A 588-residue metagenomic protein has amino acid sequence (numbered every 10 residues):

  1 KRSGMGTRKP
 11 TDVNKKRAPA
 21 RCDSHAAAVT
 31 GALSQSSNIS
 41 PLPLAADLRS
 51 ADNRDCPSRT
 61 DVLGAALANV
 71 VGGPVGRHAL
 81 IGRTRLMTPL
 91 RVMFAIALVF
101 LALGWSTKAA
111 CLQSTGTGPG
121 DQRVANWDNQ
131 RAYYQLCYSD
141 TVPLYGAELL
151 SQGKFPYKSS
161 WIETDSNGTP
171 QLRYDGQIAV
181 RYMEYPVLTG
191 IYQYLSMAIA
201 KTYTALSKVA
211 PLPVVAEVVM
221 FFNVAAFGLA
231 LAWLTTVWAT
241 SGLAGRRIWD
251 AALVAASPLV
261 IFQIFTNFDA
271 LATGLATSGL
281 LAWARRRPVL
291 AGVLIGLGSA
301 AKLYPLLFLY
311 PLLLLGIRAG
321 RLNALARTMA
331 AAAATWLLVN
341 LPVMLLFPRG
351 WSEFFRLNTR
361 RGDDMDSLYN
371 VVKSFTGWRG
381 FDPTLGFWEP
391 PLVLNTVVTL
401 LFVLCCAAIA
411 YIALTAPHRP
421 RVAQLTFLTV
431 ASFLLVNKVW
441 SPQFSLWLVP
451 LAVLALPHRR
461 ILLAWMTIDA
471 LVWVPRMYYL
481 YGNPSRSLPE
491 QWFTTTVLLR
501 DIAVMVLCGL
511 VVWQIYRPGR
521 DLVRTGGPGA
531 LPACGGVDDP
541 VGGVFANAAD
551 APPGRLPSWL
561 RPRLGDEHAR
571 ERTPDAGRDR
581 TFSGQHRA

Functional and structural regions predicted by a protein language model:
G4-R8, K15-D121, W127, F222 (+2 more regions): Start-transfer (signal-anchor) and selected internal transmembrane alpha helices of multi-pass inner/ER membrane
V215-R247, A276, L404-I412: Transmembrane-helix motifs of polytopic, lipid-linked glycan transferases
V237-S257, R419-P420: Transmembrane-helix signature of polytopic, membrane-embedded enzymes that assemble or transfer cell-envelope glycans
L259-Q263, G279-L280, V289-L314, T429-L435: Membrane-interface alpha helices of multi-pass inner-membrane proteins
I264-A272: Short acidic/glycine- and proline-prone juxtamembrane loop motifs at membrane-interface regions of multi-pass membrane
A272-P288: Specific aromatic-rich, kink-prone transmembrane helix
L307-L337, L341, L345: Perimembrane helix-loop-helix junctions
M365-L435, R517-E571, D575-R587: Aromatic/glycine/proline-enriched transmembrane-helix motif characteristic of membrane-embedded glycan-assembly enzymes
